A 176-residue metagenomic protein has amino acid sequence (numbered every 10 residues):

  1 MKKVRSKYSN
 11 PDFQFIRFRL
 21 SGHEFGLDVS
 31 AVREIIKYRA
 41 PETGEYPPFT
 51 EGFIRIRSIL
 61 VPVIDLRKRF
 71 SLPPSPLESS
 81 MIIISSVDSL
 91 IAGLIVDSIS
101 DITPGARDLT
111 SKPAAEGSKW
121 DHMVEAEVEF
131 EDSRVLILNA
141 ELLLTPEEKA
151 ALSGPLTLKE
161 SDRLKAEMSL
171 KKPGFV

Functional and structural regions predicted by a protein language model:
M1-V176: An acidic, low-aromatic, low-complexity terminal/linker signal
